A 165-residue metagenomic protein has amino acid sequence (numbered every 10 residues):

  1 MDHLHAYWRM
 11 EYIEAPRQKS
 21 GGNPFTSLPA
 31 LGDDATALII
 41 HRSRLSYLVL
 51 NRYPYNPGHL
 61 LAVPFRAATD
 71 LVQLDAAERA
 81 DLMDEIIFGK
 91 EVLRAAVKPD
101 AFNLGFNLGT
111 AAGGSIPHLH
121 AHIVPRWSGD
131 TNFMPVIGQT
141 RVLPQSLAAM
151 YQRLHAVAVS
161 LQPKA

Functional and structural regions predicted by a protein language model:
M1-R66, A165: Active-site microenvironments that recognize anionic phosphate/pyrophosphate groups
H3-K19, R126-A165: C-terminal helix-cap and adjacent tail motif
R44-S46, D100, P117-L119: Short beta-strand or tight-loop elements that sit immediately N-terminal to catalytic metal-binding acidic residues
H59, G109-F133: Histidine-centered divalent-metal-coordination microenvironment in nucleic-acid enzymes
L61-M83, I137-L143: Short histidine-centered catalytic/ligand-binding loop motif
P64, L104, L119-I123: A structural signal for short, well-ordered beta-strand segments
D75-K98, A148, Q152-H155: Long, well-ordered alpha-helical scaffolding segments within enzyme catalytic domains, especially pronounced
V97-T110: A short glycine-rich, hydrophobically flanked beta-strand micro-motif that places a catalytic Asp/Glu for divalent metal
